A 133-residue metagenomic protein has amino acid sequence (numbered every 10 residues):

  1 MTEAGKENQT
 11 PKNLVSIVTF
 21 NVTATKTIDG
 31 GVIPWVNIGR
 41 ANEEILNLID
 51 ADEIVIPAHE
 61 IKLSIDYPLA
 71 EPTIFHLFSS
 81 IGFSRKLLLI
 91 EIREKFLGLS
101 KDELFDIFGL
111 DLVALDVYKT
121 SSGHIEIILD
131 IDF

Functional and structural regions predicted by a protein language model:
T2-E60, Y67-T73, I81, K86-F133: Ubiquitin system architectures
